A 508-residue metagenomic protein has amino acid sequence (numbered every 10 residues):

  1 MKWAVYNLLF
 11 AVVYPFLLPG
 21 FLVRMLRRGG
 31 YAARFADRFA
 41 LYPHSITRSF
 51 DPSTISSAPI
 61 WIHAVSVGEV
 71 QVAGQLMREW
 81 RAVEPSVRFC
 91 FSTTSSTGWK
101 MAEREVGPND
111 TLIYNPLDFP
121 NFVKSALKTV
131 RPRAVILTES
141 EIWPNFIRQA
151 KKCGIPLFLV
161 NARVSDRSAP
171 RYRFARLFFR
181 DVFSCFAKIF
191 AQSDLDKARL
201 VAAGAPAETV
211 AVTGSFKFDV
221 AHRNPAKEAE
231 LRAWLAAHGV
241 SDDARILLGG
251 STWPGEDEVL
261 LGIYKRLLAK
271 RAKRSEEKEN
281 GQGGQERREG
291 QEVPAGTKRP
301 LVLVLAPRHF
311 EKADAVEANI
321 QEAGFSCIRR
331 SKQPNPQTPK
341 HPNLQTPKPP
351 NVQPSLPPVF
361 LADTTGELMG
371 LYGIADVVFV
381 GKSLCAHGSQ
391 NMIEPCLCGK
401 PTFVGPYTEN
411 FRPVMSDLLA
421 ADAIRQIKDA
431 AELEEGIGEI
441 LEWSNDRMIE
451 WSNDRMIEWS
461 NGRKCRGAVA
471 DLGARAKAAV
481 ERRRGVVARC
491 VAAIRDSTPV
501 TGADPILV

Functional and structural regions predicted by a protein language model:
L18-S49, I55-V220, P225, L231-A233 (+5 more regions): Active-site and donor-binding regions of nucleotide-sugar-utilizing enzymes
I46-S57, R271-E276, N280-A295, N335-S355 (+1 more regions): Arg/Gly-rich low-complexity intrinsically disordered repeat tracts
I55-I60, R88, V240-L247, D257-V259 (+1 more regions): Charged active-site motifs of nucleotide-sugar-dependent glycosyltransferases
E79, P85, S92-T94, W99-M101 (+3 more regions): Donor-nucleotide binding loops and adjacent catalytic segments primarily of GT-B fold Leloir glycosyltransferases
V130-A134, S355-H387: Acidic donor-binding loop of glycosyltransferase active sites
F146, E256, E367, Q390-N391 (+1 more regions): Conserved sugar-transfer catalytic core signal across GT-A, GT-B, and GT-C glycosyltransferases
F186, A207, G373-S444, V469-A479 (+1 more regions): Catalytic binding pocket for nucleotide-activated donors in carbohydrate/polymer assembly enzymes
R482-V508: C-terminal alpha-helical cap of glycosyltransferases
